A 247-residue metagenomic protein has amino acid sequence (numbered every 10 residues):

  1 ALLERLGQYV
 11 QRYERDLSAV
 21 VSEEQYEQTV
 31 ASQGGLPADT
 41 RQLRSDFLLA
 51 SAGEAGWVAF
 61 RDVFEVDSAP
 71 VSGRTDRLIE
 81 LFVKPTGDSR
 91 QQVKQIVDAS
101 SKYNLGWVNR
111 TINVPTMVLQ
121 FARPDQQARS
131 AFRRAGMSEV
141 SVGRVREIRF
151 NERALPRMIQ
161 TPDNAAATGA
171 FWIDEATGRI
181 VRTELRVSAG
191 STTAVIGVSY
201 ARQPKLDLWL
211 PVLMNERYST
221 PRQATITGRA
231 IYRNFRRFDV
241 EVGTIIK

Functional and structural regions predicted by a protein language model:
A1-T168, E175-V181, V187-V195, R202-L213 (+1 more regions): Structured extracytoplasmic
